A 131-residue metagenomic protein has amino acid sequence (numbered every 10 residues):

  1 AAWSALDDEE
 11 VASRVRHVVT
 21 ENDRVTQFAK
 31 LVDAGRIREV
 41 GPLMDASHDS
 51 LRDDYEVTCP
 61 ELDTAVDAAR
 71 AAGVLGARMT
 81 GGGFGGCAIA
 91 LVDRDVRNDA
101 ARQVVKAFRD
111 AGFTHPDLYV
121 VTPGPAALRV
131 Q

Functional and structural regions predicted by a protein language model:
A1-G76, L91-Q131: C-terminal nucleotide
R78-G83: Conserved phosphate/anionic-ligand binding catalytic regions in large, soluble enzymes, centered on
G85-L91: Short beta-strand->loop micro-motif that forms the acidic, two-metal-ion catalytic signature in nucleotide-processing
